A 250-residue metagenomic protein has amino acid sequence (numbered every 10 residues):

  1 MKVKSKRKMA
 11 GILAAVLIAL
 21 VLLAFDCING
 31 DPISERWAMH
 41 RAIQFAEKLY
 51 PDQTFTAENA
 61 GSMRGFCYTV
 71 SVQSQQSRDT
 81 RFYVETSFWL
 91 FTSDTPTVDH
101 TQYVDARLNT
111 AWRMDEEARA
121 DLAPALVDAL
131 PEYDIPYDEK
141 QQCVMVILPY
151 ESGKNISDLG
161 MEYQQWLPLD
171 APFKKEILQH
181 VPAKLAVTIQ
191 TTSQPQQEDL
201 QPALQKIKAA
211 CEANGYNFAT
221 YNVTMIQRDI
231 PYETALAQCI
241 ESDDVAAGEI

Functional and structural regions predicted by a protein language model:
M1-R7: N-terminal Lys/Arg-rich, disordered targeting/topogenic segments
K8-D26: Hydrophobic membrane-insertion alpha-helices, especially the h-region of bacterial N-terminal signal peptides
C27-E58, E117-P131, A203-E212: Short, non-transmembrane alpha-helical segments in secretory-pathway proteins
Q53-S87: Exposed beta-strand-loop-beta-strand "reactive/processing" segments of non-cytosolic proteins
Q76-R78, L90, S193-P195: Residues that cap or initiate secondary-structure elements
F82-Y133: Structured, soluble extracytoplasmic/luminal domains of envelope-associated proteins
V127-K154: Short Lys/Arg-enriched alpha/beta "domain-start" segment
V146-I250: Extracytoplasmic/periplasmic C-terminal soluble domains
